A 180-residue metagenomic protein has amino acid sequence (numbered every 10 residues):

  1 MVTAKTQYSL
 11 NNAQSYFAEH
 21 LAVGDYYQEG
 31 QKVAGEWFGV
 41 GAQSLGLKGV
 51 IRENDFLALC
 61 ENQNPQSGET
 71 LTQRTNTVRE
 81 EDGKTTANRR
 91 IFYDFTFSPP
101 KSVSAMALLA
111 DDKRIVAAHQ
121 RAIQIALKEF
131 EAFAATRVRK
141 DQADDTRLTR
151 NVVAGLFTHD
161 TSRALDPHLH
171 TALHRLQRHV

Functional and structural regions predicted by a protein language model:
M1-L169, H174-V180: Intrinsically disordered, flexible peripheral segments
